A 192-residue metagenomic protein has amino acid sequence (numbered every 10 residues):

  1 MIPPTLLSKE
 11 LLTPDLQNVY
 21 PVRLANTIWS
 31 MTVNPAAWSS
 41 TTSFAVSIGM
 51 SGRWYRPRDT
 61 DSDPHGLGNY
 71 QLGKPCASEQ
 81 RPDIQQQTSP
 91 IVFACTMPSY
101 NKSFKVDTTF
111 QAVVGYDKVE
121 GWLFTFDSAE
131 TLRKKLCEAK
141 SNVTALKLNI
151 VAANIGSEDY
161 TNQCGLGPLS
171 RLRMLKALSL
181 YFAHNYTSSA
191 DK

Functional and structural regions predicted by a protein language model:
M1-T88: Substrate-binding surface in catalytic domains of secreted glycosidases
T13-N26, A94, K102-V106, Y116-D117 (+1 more regions): Surface-exposed intrinsically disordered loops and tails
T13-V22, V114-D117, G121-D127, L148 (+1 more regions): Generic preference for hydrophobic/aromatic residues in regular secondary structure cores
D15, D59-D63, D83, D107 (+4 more regions): Acidic-enriched, low-complexity/disordered segments with a strong bias for Aspartate over Glutamate
Y20, T32, Q80, T96 (+1 more regions): Generic secondary-structure transition motif, activating predominantly at the C-termini of alpha-helices
L24-N26, P35, F93, Q111 (+1 more regions): Residue-level detector of intrinsically disordered, flexible termini and proteolytic processing junctions
C76-T144: Hydrophobic, secondary-structure "cap" segments at the distal end of domains
W122, D127-K192: Acidic/aromatic/glycine-rich contiguous surface patches that form carbohydrate-binding/processing clefts and analogous
